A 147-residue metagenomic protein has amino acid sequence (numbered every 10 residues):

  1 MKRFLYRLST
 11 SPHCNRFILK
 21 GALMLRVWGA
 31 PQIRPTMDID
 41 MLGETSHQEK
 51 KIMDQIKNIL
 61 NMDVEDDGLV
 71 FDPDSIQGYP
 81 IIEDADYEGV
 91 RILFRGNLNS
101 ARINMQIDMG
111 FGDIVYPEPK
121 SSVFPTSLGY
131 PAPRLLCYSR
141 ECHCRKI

Functional and structural regions predicted by a protein language model:
M1-I147: Compositionally biased terminal segments of proteins
